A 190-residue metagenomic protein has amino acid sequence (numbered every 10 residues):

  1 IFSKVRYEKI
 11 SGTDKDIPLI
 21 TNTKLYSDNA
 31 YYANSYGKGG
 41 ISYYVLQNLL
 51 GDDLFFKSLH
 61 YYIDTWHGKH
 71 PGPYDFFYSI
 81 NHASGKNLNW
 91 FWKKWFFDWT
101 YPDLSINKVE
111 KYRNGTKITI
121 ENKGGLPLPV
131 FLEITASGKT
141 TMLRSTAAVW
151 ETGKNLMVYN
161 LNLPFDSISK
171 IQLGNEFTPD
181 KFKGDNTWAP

Functional and structural regions predicted by a protein language model:
I1-E121: Hydrophobic alpha-helical and helix-loop surface patches within well-folded domains that function as non-catalytic
F56-K57, P71, L104-S105, P127-F131 (+2 more regions): Extended hydrophobic-aromatic, low-complexity segments
V109-G174: Beta-strand-rich binding/interaction modules
N122, D185-N186: Asparagine-centered polar/low-complexity signal
K139, G174-D185: Short acidic/polar inter-strand loop motif in beta-rich domains
W188-P190: Short beta-strand edge segments in extracellular beta-sheet folds
